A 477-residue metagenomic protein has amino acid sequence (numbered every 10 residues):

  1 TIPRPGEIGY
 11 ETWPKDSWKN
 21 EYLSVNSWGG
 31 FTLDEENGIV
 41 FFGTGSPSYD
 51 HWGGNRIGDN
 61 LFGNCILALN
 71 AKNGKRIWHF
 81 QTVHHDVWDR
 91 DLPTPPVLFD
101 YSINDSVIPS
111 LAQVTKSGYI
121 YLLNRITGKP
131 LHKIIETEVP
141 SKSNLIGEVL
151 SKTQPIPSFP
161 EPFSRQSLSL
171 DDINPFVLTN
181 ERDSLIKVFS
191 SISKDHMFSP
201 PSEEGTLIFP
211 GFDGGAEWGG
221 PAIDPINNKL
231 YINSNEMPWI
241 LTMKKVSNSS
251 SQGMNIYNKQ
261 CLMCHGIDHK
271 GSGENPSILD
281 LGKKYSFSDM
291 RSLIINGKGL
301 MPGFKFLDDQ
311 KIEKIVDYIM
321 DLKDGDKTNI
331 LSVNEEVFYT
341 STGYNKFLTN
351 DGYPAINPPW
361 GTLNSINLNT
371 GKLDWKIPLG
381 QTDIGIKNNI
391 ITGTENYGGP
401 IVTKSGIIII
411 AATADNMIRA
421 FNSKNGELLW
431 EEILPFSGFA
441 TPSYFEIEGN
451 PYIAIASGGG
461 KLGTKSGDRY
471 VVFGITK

Functional and structural regions predicted by a protein language model:
T1-N248, D308-K477: Beta-sheet-rich non-transmembrane sensory/scaffold domains
S247-S251, N255-N329, A456-S457: Extracytoplasmic electron-transfer domains, predominantly the class I c-type cytochrome c fold
